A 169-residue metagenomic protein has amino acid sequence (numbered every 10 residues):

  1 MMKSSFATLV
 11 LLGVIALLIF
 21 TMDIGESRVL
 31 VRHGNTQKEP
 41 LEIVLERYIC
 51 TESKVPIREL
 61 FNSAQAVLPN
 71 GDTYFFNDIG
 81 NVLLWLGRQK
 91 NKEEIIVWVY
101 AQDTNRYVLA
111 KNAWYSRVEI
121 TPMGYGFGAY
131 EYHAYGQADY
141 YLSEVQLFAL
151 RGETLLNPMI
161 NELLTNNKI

Functional and structural regions predicted by a protein language model:
M1-F75, I79-I169: Intrinsically disordered, low-complexity linkers and terminal regions that flank or interleave Cys/His-based
